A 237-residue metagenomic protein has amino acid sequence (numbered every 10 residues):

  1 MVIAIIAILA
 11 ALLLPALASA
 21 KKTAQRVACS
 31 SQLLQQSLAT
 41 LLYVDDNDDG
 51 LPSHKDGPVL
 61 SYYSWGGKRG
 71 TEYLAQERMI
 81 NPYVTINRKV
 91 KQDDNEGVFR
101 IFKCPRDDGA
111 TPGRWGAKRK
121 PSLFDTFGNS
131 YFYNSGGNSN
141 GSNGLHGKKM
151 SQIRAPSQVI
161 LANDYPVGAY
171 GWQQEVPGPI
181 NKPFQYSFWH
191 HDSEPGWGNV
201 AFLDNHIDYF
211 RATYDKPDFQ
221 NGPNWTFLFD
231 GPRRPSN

Functional and structural regions predicted by a protein language model:
M1-K21: N-terminal single-pass transmembrane signal-anchor helix
R26: Catalytic-site/binding-pocket detector for metal-dependent nucleotidyl cyclases and the c-di-GMP signaling machinery
C29-N237: Short, well-structured segments within or immediately adjacent to enzyme catalytic domains that line ligand-binding
